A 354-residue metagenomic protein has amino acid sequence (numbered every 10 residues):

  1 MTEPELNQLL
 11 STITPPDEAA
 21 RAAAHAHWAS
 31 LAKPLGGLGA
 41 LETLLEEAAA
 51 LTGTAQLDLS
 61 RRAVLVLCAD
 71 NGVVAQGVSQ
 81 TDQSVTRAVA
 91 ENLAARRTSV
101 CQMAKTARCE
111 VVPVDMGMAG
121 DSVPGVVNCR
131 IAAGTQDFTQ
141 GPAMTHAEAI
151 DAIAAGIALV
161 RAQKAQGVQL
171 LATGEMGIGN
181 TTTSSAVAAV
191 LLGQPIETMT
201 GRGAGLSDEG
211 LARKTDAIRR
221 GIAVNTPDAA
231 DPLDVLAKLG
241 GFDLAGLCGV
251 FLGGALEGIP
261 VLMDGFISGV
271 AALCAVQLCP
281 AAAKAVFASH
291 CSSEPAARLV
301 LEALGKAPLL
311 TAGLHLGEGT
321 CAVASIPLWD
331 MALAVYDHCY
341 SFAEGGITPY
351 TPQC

Functional and structural regions predicted by a protein language model:
M1-C354: N-terminal loops that bind phosphate or other acidic moieties and the adjacent beta-alpha structural core
